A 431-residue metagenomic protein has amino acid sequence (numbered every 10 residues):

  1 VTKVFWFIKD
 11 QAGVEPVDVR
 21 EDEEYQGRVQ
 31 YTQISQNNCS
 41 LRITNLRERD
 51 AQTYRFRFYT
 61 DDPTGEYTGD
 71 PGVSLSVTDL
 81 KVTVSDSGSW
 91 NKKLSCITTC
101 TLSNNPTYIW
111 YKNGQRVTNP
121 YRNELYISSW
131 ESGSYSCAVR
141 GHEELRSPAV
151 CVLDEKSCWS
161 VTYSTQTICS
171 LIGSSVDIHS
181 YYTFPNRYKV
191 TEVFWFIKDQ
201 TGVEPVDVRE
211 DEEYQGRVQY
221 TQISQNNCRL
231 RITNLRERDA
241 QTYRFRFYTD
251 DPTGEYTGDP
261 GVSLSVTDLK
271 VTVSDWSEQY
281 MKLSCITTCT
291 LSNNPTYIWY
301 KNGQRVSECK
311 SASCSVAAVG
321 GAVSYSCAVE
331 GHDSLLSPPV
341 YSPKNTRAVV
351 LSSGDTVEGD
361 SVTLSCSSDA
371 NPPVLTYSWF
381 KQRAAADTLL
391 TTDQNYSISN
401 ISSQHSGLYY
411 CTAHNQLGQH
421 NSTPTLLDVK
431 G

Functional and structural regions predicted by a protein language model:
V1-R28, S103-G114, T183-G216, S292-G303 (+1 more regions): N-terminal V-set
I8-A12, E21, Y67-V84, Y111-T118 (+12 more regions): Flexible inter-domain hinge/linker segments at boundaries of tandem extracellular adhesion modules
Q26-T64, G69-P71, Q219-P260: Ligand-binding face of N-terminal immunoglobulin V-set domains in extracellular IgSF glycoproteins
Q30-N37, N113-Y121, Q219-N226, N302-S311 (+1 more regions): Short beta-strand segments within Ig-like beta-sandwich modules, predominantly Fibronectin type-III
S95-L102, Y181-P185, S284-L291, S365-N371: Acidic, Ser/Thr
Y121-S134, K310-V323, T392-S406: Solvent-exposed segments in extracellular or luminal domains encompassing
E155-H179: N-terminal edge beta-strand
